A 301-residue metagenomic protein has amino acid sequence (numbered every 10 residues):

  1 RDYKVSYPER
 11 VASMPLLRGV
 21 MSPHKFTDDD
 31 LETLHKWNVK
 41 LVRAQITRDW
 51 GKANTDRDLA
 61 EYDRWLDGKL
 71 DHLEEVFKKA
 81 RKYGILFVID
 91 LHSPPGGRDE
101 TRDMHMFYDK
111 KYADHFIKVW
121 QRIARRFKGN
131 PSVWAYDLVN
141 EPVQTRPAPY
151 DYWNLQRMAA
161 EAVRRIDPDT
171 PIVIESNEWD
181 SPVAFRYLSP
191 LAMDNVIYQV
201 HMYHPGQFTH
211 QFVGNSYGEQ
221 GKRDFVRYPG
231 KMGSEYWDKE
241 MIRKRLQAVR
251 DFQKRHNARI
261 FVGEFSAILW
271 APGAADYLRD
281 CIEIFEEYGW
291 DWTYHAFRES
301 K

Functional and structural regions predicted by a protein language model:
D2-P171, S176-F185, M193-N195: Active-site mouth of glycoside hydrolases
G19, K118-Q121, R125-K128, S132-V133 (+1 more regions): Extracellular glycoside hydrolase catalytic/binding regions
W292-F297: His/Asp/Glu-enriched short active-site or ligand-binding loop at hydrolase and phosphoryl-transfer sites
K301: Active site of divalent-metal-dependent phosphoester/diester hydrolases
